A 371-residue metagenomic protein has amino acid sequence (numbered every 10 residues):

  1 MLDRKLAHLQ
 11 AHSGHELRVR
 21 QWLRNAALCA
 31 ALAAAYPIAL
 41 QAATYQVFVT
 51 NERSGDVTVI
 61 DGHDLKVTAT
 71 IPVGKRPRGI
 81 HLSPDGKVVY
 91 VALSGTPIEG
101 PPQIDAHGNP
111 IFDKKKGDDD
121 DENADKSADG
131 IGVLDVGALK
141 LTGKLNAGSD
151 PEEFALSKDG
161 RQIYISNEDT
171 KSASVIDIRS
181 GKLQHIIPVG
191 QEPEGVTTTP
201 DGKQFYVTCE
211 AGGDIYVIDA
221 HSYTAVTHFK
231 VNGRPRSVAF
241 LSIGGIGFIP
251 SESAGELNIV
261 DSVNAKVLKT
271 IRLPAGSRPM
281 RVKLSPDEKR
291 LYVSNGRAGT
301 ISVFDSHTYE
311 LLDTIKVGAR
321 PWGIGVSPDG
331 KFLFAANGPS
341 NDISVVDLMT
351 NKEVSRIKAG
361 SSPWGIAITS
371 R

Functional and structural regions predicted by a protein language model:
K5-A27: Bacterial N-terminal signal peptides that target proteins for export
N25-A39: Bacterial N-terminal signal peptides
P37-R371: Predominantly soluble domains enriched in secretory-pathway, periplasmic, or organellar proteins
